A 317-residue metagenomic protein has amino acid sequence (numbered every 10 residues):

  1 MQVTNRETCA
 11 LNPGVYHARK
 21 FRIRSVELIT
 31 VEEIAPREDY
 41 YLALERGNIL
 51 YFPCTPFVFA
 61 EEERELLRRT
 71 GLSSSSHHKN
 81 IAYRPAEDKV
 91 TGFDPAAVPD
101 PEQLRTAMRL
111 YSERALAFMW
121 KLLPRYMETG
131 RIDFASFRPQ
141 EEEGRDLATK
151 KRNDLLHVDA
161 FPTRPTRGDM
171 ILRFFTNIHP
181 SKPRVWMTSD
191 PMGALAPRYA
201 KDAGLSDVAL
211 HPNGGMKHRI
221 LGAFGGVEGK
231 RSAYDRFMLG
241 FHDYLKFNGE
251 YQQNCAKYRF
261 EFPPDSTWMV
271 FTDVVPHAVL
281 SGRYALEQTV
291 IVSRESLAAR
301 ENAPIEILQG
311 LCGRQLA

Functional and structural regions predicted by a protein language model:
M1-F118, R259: N-terminal auxiliary "cap/dimerization" subdomain that precedes the catalytic jelly-roll/cupin core of mononuclear
S25-P36, L147-D159, L245-Q253: Short linear interaction motifs
G47-I49, F134, D169-F175, K257 (+1 more regions): Extracellular structured ligand-interaction cores
A117-D159: Extended, Lys/Arg-enriched charged tracts that mediate electrostatic binding to polyanionic substrates
A148-T149, L156-D159, P165-R167, P183-P191 (+1 more regions): A short secondary-structure junction signal
R167-S181, I291-S293: Short, conserved beta-strand element in jelly-roll/cupin
R184-T267: Double-stranded beta-helix
W186-M187, H242-A317: Catalytic core of Fe(II)/2-oxoglutarate
